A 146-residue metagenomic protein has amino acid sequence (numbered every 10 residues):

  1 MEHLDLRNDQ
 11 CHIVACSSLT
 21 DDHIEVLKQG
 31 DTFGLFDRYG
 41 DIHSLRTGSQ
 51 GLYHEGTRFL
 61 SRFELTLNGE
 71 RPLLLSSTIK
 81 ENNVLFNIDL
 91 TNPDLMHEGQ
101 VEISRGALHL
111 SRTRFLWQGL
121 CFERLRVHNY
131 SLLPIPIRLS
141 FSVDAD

Functional and structural regions predicted by a protein language model:
M1-D146: Terminal accessory carbohydrate-recognition/targeting modules of carbohydrate-active enzymes
